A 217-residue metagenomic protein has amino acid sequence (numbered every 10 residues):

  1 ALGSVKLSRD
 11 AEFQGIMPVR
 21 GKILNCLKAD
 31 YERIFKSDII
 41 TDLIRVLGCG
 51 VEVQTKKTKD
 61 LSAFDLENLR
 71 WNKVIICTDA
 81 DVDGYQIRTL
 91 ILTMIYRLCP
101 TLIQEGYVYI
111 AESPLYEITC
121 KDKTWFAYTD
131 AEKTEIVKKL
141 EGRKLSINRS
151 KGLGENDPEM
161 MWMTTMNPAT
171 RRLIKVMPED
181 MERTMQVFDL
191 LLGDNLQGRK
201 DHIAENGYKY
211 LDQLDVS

Functional and structural regions predicted by a protein language model:
A1-S217: Conserved phosphate-chemistry cores used by DNA topoisomerases
